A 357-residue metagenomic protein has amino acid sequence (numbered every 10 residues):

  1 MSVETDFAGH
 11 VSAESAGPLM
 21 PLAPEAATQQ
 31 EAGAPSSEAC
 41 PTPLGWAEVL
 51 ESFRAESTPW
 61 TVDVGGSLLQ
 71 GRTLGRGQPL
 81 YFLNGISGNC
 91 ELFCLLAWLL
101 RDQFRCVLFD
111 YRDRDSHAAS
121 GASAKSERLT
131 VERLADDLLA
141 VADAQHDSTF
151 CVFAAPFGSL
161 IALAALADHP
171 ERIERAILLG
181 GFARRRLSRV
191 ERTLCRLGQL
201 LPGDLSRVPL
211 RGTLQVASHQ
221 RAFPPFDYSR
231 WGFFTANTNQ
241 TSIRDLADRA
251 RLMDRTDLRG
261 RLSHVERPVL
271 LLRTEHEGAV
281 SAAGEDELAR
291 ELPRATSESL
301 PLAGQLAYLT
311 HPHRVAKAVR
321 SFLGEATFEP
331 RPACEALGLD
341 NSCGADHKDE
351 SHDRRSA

Functional and structural regions predicted by a protein language model:
P41-T42, D63, S67-S120: Conserved HGGG/HGGXW glycine-rich cap/lid loop of the alpha/beta-hydrolase fold
L108-F153, F157, K317: Active-site loop/oxyanion-hole signature of alpha/beta-hydrolase fold enzymes
A167, I173-D204: Flexible "cap/lid" loop of the alpha/beta hydrolase fold
L187-R189, R207-S263: Conserved alpha/beta-hydrolase catalytic His-Asp/Glu region
L258, R267, S281-A289: Short alpha-helix in the alpha/beta-hydrolase fold that links the catalytic acid
V265, L271-R273: Short beta-strand/loop motif that positions the catalytic acidic residue of the alpha/beta-hydrolase fold
H276-V280: Acidic catalytic loop of the alpha/beta-hydrolase fold
A295-A357: Catalytic active-site module of serine/aspartate enzymes centered on a nucleophile-bearing elbow/loop
